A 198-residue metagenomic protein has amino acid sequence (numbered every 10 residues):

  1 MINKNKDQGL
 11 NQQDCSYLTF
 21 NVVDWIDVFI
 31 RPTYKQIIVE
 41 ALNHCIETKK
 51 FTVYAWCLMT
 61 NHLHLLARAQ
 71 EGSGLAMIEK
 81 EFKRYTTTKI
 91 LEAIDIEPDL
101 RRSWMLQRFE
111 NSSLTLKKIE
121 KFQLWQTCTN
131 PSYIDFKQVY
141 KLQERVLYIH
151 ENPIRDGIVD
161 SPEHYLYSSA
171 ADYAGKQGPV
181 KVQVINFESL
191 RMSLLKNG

Functional and structural regions predicted by a protein language model:
M1-G198: Short catalytic/metal-binding and nucleic-acid-binding patches
